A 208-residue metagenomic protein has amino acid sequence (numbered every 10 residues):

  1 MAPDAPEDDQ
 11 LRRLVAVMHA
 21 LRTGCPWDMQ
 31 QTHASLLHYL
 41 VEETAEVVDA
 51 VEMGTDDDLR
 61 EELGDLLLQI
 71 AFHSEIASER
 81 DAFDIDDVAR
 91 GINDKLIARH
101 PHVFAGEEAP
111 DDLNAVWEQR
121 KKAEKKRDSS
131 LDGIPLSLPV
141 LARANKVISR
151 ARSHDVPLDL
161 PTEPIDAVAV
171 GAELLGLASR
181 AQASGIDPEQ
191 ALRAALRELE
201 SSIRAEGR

Functional and structural regions predicted by a protein language model:
M1-E62, L68-R208: Flexible "arm" and connector segments at domain edges
